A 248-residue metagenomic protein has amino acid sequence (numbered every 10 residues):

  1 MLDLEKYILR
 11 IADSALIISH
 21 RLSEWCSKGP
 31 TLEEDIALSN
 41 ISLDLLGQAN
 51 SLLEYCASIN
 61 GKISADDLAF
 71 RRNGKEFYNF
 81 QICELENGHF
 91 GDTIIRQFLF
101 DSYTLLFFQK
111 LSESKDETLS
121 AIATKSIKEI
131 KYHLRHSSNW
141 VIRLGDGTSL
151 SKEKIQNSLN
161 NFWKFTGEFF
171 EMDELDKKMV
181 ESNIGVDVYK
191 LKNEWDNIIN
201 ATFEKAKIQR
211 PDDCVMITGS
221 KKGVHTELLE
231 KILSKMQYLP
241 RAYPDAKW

Functional and structural regions predicted by a protein language model:
M1-L9, R71-Q97, G147-T148, F162-G185: Acidic/His metal-coordination segments adjacent to aromatic residues that form catalytic metal sites in metalloenzymes
L4-I8, G29-Q48, T93, T118-I130: Alpha-helical scaffold segments that form or flank carboxylate-/histidine-based iron centers
S14-L22, Q48, F100-F107, H133-S137 (+1 more regions): Amphipathic, well-ordered alpha-helical segments in soluble domains
I18-N40, T104-L119: Helix-loop segments that flank and shape redox-cofactor active sites
S42-R71, S138-I142: Conserved alpha-helical segments that form or flank metal/cofactor-binding pockets of metalloenzymes
Q81-H136: Internal, conserved structured core segments that host functional sites
T118-S182: A contiguous pocket-lining binding segment that forms or flanks enzyme active sites
E153-W248: Extended, helix-rich structural scaffolds rather than catalytic motifs
